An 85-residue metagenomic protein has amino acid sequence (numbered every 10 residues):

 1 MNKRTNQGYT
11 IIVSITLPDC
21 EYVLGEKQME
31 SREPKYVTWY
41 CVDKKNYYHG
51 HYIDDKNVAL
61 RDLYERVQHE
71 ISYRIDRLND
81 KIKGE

Functional and structural regions predicted by a protein language model:
M1-T16: Negatively charged, low-complexity tracts enriched in Asp/Glu with abundant Ser/Thr
M1-T5, E26, D55, D80-I82: Generic cytosolic/nucleocytoplasmic N-terminal low-complexity/intrinsically disordered segments
E21-G50, R66: Short aromatic-glycine-(Arg/Gly/Cys) micro-motifs in beta-strand/loop hairpins
Y52-I71: A short, charged, amphipathic alpha-helix used as a generic interaction element across diverse proteins
A59, I82-E85: Non-Sec secretion/translocation targeting segments of pathogen effectors
H69-I82: Short, mixed-charge low-complexity intrinsically disordered segments
